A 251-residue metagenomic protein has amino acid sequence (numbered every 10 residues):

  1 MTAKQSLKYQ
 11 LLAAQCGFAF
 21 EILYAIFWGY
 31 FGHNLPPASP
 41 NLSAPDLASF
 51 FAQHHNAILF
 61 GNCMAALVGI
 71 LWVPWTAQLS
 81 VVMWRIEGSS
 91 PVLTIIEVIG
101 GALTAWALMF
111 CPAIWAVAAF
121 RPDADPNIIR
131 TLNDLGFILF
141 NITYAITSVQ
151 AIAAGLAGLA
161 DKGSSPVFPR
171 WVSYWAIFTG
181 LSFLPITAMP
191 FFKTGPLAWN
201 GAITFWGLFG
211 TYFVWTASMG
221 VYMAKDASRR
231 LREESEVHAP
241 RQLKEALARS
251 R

Functional and structural regions predicted by a protein language model:
M1-R251: Hydrophobic, aromatic-enriched alpha-helical segments typical of multi-pass transmembrane helices
